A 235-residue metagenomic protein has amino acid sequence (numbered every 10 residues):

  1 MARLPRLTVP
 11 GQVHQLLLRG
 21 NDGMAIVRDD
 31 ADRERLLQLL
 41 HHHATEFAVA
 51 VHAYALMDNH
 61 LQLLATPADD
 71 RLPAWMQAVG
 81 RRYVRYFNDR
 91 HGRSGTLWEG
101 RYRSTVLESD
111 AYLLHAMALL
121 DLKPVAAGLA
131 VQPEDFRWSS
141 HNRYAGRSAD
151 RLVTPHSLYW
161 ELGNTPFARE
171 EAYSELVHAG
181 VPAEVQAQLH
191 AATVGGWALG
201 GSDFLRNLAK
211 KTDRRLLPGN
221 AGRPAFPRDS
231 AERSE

Functional and structural regions predicted by a protein language model:
M1-D58, T66-E235: Short Pro-Cys-Gly-centered "Cys-loop" motif that presents a nucleophilic cysteine in a tight turn
